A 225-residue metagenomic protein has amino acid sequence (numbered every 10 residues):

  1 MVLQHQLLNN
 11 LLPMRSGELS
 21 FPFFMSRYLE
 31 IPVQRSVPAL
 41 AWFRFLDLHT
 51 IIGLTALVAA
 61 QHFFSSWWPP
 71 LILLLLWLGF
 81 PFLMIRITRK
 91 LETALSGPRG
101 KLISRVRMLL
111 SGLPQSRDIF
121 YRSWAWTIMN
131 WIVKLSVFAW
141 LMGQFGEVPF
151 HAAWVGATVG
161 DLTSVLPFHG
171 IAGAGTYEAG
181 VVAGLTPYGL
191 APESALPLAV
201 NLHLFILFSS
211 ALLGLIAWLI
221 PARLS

Functional and structural regions predicted by a protein language model:
M1-E30: Extended non-transmembrane interhelical loops and adjacent amphipathic helices of multipass membrane proteins
M1-L3, A60-L166, L190, S194-S225: Predominantly cytoplasmic-facing regulatory/coupling regions of multi-pass membrane proteins
Q6-P13, T158-T176: Transmembrane alpha-helix interface/packing and boundary motifs in multi-pass membrane proteins, characterized by
E18, I31-R44, L190-N201: Membrane-interface alpha-helices at helix entry/exit sites of multi-pass transporters
E18, K134, F138, E178: Functionally critical, cavity-lining and gating residues within the transmembrane helices of 12-TM secondary
L19-F24, V37-A41, T50, H169-I171: Hydrophobic alpha-helical membrane segments of integral membrane proteins
M25-V33, G156, A179-S194: Interfacial segments of multi-pass membrane proteins
A41-Q61: Hydrophobic alpha-helical transmembrane segments of ABC transporter permease domains
